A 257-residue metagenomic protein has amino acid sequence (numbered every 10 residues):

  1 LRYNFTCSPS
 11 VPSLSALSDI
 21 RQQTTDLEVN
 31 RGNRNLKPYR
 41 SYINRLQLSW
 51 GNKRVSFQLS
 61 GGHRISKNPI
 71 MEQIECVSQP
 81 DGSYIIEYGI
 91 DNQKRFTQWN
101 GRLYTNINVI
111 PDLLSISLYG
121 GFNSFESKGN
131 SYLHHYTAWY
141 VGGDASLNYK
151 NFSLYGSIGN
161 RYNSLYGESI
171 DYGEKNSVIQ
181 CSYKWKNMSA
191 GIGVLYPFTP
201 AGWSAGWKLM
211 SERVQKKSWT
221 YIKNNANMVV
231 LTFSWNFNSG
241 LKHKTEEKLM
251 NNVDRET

Functional and structural regions predicted by a protein language model:
L1-S56, S60-S66, S153: Structural signature of Gram-negative outer-membrane beta-barrels, strongest in the C-terminal barrel of TonB-dependent
L1-Y3, F57-L59, G101, L114-L118 (+5 more regions): Transmembrane beta-strands of outer-membrane beta-barrel proteins
F5-V11, R21, Y42, N52 (+8 more regions): Transmembrane beta-strands of outer-membrane beta-barrel pores
S13-Q22, D26-N30, G61, P69-S78 (+4 more regions): Outer-membrane beta-barrel translocator domains and adjoining extracellular loop/strand segments of Gram-negative
A16-R21, E28-P38, I70-S78, I85-F96 (+2 more regions): Extracellular/periplasm-exposed beta-strand and loop segments of Gram-negative cell-envelope proteins, dominated by
R31-N33, K37, S56-L118, F122 (+1 more regions): Outer membrane beta-barrel strand-and-loop segments of large Gram-negative receptors, especially TonB-dependent
R40-N44, K53, R95-G101, L133-V141 (+2 more regions): Residues that define the transmembrane beta-barrel architecture of outer-membrane proteins
W185-T257: C-terminal beta-signal and adjacent terminal beta-strands/loops of Gram-negative outer-membrane beta-barrel proteins
